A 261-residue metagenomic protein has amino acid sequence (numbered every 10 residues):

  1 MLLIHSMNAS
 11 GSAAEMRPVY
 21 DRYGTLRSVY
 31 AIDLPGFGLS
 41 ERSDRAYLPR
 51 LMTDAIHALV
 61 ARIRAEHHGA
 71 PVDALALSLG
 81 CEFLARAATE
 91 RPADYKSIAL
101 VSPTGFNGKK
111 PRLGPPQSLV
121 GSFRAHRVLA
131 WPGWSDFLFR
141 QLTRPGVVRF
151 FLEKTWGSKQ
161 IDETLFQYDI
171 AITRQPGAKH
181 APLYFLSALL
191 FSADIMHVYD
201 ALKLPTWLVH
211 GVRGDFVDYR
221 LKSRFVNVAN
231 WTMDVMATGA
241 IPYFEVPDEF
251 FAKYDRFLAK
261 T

Functional and structural regions predicted by a protein language model:
M1-L39: Conserved HGGG/HGGXW glycine-rich cap/lid loop of the alpha/beta-hydrolase fold
A13-E15, S40-A46, K110-P111, Y219-R220: Conserved catalytic-core motifs of eukaryotic protein kinase domains, centered on the activation segment
A31-L75, L79, A252: Active-site loop/oxyanion-hole signature of alpha/beta-hydrolase fold enzymes
C81-P92, I98: Short glycine-enriched nucleophile-adjacent loop and the immediately C-terminal alpha-helix near the catalytic center
T89, S97-W134: Flexible "cap/lid" loop of the alpha/beta hydrolase fold
F137-D200: Conserved alpha/beta-hydrolase catalytic His-Asp/Glu region
A201-T238: Conserved loop-alpha-helix segment in the C-terminal half of the alpha/beta-hydrolase fold that carries the catalytic
T238-F251: Catalytic histidine-centered segment of alpha/beta-hydrolase-like enzymes
